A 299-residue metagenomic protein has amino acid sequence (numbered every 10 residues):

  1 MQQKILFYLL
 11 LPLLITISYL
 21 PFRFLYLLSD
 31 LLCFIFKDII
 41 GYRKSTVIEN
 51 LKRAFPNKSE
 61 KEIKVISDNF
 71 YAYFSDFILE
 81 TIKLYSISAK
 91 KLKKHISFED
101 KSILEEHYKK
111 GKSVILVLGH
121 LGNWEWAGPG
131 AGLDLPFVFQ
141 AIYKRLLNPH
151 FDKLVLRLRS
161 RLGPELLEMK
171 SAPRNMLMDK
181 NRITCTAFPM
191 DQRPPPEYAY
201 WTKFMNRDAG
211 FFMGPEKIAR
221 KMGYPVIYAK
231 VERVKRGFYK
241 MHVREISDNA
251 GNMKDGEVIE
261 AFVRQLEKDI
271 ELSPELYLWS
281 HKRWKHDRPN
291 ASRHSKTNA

Functional and structural regions predicted by a protein language model:
M1-L118, D152-R157, G163: Membrane-anchoring hydrophobic helices of lipid-metabolizing enzymes
I17-L20, G122-G128, M178-D191: Short, composition-biased local secondary-structure segments
Y19, L133-D134, K221: Active-site catalytic microenvironments for nucleophilic, acid-base chemistry
Y42, F98, G122, P149-H150 (+3 more regions): Residue-level recognition of alpha-helix initiation/capping sites
S45, E125-W126, D152-K153, R174 (+2 more regions): Residue-level marker for well-ordered alpha-helical positions
I48-E49, P129, L156, A199 (+2 more regions): Short glycine-/small-residue-rich flexible loop motifs, especially phosphate/cofactor-binding loops
K58-D68, E106, F137, K170-A299: Non-catalytic C-terminal accessory region of glycerolipid acyltransferases and related lyso-lipid remodeling enzymes
K110-K170, R193-R207: Catalytic core of membrane glycerolipid acyltransferases/transacylases, capturing the structured, soluble-facing
